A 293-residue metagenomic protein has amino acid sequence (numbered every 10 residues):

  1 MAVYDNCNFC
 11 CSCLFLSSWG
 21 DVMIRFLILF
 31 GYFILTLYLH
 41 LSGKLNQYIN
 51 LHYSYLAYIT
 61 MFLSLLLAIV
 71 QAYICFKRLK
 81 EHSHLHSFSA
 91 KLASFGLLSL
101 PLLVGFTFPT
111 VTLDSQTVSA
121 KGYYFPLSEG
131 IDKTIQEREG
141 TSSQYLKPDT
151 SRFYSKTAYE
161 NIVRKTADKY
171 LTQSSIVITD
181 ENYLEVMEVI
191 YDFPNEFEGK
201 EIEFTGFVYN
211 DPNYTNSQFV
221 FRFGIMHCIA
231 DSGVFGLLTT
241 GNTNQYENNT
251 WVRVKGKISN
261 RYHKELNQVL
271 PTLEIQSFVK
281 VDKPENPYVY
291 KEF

Functional and structural regions predicted by a protein language model:
N6-C7, C11-C13: Targeting/processing segments of secretory and organellar proteins
I24-E81, S89-A90: Membrane-embedded alpha-helical segments of integral membrane proteins
L85-L113, P126-L127: Internal/C-terminal transmembrane anchor helices
V111-P194: Membrane-interface segments at or immediately adjacent to transmembrane helices that form the boundary between
I202-V208, N249-S259: OB-fold and OB-like beta-barrel modules that bind single-stranded nucleic acids
Y214-I225, P271: Short aromatic-glycine-enriched beta-strand elements
D231-N244: Beta-strand/loop nucleic-acid-binding surfaces
H263-P287: OB-fold/S1-family single-stranded nucleic acid-binding modules
